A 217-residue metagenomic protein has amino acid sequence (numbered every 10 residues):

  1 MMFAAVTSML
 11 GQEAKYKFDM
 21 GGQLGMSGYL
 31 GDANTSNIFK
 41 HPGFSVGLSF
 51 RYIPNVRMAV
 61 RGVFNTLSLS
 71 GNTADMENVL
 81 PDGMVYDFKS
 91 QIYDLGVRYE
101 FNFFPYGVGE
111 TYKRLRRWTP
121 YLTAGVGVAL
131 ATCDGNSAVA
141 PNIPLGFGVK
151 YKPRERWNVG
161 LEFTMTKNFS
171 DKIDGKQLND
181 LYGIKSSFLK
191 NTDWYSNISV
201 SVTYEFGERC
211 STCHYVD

Functional and structural regions predicted by a protein language model:
G11-R51, N197-R209: Short glycine/proline- and aromatic-enriched beta-strand/turn motifs that initiate or cap beta-hairpins
K15, I53-R57, F104-Y106, L115 (+2 more regions): Outer-membrane beta-barrel channels and translocator barrels
Y16, K40-F44, Q91-L95, W118 (+2 more regions): Residues that define the transmembrane beta-barrel architecture of outer-membrane proteins
D19-G21, A59-R61, Y121-T123, N158-G160 (+1 more regions): Residue-level detector of the transmembrane beta-barrel scaffold of outer-membrane proteins
G22-M26, L48-Y52, V97-F101, A124-V128 (+3 more regions): Residues on the lipid-exposed face of transmembrane beta-strands in outer-membrane beta-barrel proteins
D32-N37, T73-V79, E110-K113, C133-V139 (+2 more regions): Outer-membrane beta-barrel translocator domains and adjoining extracellular loop/strand segments of Gram-negative
V56-D134: Gram-negative (and chloroplast) outer-membrane scaffold detector with strong preference for beta-barrel transmembrane
A74, I92, R154-D217: Predominantly the C-terminal beta-signal and adjacent terminal strand-loop region of outer-membrane beta-barrel
